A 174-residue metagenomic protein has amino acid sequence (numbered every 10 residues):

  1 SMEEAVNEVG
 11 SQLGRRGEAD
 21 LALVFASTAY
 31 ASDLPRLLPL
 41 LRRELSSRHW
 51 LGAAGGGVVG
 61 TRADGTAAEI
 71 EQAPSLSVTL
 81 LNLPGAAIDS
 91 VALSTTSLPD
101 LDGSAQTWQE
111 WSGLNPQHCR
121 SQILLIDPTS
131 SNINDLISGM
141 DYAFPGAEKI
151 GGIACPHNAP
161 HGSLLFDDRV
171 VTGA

Functional and structural regions predicted by a protein language model:
S1-A174: Cofactor- and metal-binding active-site motifs of prokaryotic enzymes that mediate redox/radical or nucleophilic
